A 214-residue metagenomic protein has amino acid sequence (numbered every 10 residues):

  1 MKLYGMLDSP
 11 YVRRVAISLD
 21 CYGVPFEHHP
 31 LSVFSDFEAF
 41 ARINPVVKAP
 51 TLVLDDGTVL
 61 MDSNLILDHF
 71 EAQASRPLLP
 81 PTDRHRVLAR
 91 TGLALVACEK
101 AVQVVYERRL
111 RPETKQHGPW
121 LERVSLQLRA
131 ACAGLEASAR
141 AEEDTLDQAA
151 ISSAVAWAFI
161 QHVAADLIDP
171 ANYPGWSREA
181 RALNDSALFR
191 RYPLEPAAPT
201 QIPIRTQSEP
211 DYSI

Functional and structural regions predicted by a protein language model:
M1-G118: GST-like domain detector, emphasizing the conserved glutathione-binding G-site in the N-terminal thioredoxin-like
K48, R123, P210-I214: Intrinsically disordered, low-complexity proline-rich regions
D55, A154, E195: Conserved residues at the C-terminal ends of beta-strands
L67, E71, L88-T91, C132 (+2 more regions): Non-transmembrane alpha-helical segments in soluble domains of secreted/periplasmic/extracellular proteins
P80-R90, A133-A141, A158-L167, P193-P210: A short, terminal or domain-edge coil/loop segment
A94-R181: GST-like fold's C-terminal all-alpha helical module
A171-I214: Long hydrophobic alpha-helical segments typical of transmembrane helices together with their membrane-interfacial
